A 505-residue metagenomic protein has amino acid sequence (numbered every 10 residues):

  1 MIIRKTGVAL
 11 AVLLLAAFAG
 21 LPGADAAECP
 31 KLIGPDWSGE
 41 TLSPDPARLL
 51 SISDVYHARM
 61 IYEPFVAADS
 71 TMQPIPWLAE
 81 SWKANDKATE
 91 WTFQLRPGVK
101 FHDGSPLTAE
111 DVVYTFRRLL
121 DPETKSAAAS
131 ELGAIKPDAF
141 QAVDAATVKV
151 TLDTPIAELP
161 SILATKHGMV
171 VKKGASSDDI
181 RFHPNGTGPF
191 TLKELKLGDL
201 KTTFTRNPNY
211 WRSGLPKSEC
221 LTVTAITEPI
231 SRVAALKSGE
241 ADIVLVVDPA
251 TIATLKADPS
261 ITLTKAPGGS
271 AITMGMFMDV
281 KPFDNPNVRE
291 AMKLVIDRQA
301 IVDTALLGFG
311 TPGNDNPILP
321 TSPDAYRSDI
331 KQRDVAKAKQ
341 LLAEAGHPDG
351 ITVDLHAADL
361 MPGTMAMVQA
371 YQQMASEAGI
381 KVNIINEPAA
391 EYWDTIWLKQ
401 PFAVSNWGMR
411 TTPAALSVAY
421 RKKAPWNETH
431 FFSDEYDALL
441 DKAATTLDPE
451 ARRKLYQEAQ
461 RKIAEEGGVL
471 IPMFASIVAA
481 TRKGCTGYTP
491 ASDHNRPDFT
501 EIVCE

Functional and structural regions predicted by a protein language model:
E28, Q94, A128-K173: Surface-exposed binding/hinge segments that line and control ligand-binding clefts or catalytic entry sites
I33, T108-T115, A145-T151, G188-P189 (+6 more regions): Alpha-helical secondary-structure segments
P35-D86, R117, N185-T187: N-terminal lobe/hinge region of extracytoplasmic solute-binding protein
Q73, I156, S161-P216, C220-T222 (+3 more regions): Gly/Pro-rich hinge or "lid" segments in bacterial periplasmic/extracellular proteins
D178, N209-T254, Q372, K381: Ligand-site clamp/hinge motif
T311-E344, M361-A366: Structural transition elements
E377, K381-Y392, V418-K483, E505: Extracytoplasmic/peripheral linker and loop segments enriched in polar/acidic and small residues with frequent Thr/Pro
A479-E505: Long beta-strand-rich cores associated with HINT superfamily self-processing modules
